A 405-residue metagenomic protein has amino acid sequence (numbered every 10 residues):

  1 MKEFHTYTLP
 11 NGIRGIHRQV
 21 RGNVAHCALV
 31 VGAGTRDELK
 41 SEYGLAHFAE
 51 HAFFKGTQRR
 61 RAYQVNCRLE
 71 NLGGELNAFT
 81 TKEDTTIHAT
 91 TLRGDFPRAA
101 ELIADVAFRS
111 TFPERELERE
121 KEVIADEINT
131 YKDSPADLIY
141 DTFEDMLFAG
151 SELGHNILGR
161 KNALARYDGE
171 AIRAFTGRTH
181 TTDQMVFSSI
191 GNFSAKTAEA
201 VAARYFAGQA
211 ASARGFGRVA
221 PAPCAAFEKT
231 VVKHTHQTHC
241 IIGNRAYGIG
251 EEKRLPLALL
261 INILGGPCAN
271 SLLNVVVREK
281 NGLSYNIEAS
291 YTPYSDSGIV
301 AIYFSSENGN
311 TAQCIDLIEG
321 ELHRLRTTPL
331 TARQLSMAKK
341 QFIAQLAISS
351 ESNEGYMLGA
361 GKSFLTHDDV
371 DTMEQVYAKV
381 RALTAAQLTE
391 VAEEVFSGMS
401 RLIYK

Functional and structural regions predicted by a protein language model:
M1-V65, E101-I103, R173-V276, I315 (+2 more regions): His/Glu-rich zincin catalytic helix
V65-R214, A220, Y247-G248, G265-P267 (+1 more regions): Charge-rich, well-structured scaffold segments of protease-associated domains
